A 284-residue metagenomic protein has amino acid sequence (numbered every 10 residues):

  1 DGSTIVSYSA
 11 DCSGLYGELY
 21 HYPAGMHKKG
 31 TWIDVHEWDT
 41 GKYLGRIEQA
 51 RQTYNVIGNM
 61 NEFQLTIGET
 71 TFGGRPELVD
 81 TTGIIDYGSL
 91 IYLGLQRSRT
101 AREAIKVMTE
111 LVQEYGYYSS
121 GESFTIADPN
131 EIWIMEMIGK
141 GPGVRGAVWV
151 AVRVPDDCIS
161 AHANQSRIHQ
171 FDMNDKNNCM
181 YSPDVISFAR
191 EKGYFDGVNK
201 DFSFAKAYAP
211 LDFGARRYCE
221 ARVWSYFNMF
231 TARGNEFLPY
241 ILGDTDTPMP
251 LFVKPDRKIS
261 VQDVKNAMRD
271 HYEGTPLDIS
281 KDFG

Functional and structural regions predicted by a protein language model:
D1-Y87, V107-K258: A contiguous strand-loop segment
V79-T81, S89-S98: Second-shell loop/turn segments in exported
Y92, T109, I186, Q262-R269: Generic detector of well-ordered alpha-helical segments enriched in charged/polar residues, highlighting helical
T245, R257-K258, K265-G284: Terminal end segments
